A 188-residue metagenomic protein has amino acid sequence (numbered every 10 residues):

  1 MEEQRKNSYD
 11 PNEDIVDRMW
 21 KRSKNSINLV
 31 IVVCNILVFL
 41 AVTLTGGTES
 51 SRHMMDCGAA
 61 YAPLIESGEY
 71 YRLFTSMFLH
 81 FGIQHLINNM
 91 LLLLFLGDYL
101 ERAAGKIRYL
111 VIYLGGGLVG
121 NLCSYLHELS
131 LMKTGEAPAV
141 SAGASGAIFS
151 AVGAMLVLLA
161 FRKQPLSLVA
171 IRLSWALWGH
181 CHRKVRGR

Functional and structural regions predicted by a protein language model:
E2-R188: A detector for small-residue-rich transmembrane helices and their helix-helix packing motifs
